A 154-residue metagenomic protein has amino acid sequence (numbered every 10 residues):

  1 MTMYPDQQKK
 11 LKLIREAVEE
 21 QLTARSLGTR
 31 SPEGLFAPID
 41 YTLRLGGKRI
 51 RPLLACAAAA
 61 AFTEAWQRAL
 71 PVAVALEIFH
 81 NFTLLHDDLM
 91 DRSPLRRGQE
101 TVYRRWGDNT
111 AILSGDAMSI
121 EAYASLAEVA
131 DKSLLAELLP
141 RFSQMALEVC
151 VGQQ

Functional and structural regions predicted by a protein language model:
M1-S26: N-terminal amphipathic/basic leader segments beginning at the initiator methionine
S26-Q154: Mg2+-dependent prenyl diphosphate-binding active-site environment of isoprenoid biosynthetic enzymes
